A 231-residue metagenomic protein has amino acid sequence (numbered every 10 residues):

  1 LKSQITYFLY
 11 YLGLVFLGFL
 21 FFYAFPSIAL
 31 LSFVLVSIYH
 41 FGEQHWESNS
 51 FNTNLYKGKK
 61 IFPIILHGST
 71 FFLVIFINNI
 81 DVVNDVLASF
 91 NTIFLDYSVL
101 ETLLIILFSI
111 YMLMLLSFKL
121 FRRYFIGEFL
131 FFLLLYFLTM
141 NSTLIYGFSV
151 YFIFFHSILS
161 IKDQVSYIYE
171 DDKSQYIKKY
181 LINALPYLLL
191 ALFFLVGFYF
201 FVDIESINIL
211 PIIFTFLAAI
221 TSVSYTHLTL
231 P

Functional and structural regions predicted by a protein language model:
L1-Y7, L115-F125: Short, amphipathic, aromatic/basic-enriched membrane-interface segments that mark the entry/exit of transmembrane
Y10-F19, Y111, F129-F137: Hydrophobic, membrane-inserted alpha-helices
L17-H67, F71: Membrane-interface helix-loop-helix junctions at boundaries between adjacent transmembrane segments
V34-W46, F154-D163, I220-V223: Alpha-helical transmembrane segments and their membrane-interface exit regions
F51-L116: Long hydrophobic alpha-helical segments that form multi-pass transmembrane helix bundles in integral membrane proteins
R123-S160: Membrane-water interface signatures at transmembrane helix termini and the short loops that connect adjacent helices
Y199-F214: Extracellular/periplasmic helix-loop-helix junctions in multi-pass membrane proteins
T226-P231: Conserved small/polar residues in nucleotide/adenosyl-binding loops
